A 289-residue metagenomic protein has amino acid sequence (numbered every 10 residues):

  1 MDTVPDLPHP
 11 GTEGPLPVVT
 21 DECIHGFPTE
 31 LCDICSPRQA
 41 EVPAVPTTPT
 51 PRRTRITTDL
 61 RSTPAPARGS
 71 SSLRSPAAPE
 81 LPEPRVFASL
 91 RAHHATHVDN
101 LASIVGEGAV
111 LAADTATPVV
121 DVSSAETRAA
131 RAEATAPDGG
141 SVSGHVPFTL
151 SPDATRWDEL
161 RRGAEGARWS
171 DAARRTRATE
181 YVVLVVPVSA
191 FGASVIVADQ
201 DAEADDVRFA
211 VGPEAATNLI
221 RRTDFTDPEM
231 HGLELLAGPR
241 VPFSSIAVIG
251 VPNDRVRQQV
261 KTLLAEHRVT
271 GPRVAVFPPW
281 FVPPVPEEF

Functional and structural regions predicted by a protein language model:
V4-L7, G11, L16, I34 (+1 more regions): Active-site-proximal loop/hinge segments that shape catalytic or ion-binding/gating pockets
T20-P28: Short Cys/His-rich zinc-binding micro-motifs
C23, C32-C35: Disulfide-bonded cysteines in secreted/extracellular proteins and peptides
F27-E30, Q39: Cys/His-rich microdomains that often coordinate metals
